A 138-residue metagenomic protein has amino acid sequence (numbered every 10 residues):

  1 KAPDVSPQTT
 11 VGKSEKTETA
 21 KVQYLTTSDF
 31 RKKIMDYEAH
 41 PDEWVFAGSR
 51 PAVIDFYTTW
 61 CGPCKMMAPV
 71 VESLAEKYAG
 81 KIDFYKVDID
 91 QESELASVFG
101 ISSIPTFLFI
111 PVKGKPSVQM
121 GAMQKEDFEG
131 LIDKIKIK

Functional and structural regions predicted by a protein language model:
K1-S28, K138: N-terminal targeting signals for export/organelle localization
Y24-A52: A short beta-strand-turn-helix
S49-A52, F56-W60, S103: Short pre-active-site segment immediately N-terminal to redox-active cysteine/selenocysteine motifs in thiol-based
V53-I54, F84, F107: Hydrophobic beta-strand anchors of alpha/beta hydrolase catalytic cores
T59-M66, Y85: Mid-length scaffold segments of soluble, non-membrane domains
K65-Y78: Typically the conserved alpha-helix immediately C-terminal to a functionally engaged Cys/Sec in thioredoxin-like
D88-D90: Conserved acidic residues
S103, L108-K138: Non-catalytic, surface beta->alpha helical segment in thiol-disulfide oxidoreductase systems
